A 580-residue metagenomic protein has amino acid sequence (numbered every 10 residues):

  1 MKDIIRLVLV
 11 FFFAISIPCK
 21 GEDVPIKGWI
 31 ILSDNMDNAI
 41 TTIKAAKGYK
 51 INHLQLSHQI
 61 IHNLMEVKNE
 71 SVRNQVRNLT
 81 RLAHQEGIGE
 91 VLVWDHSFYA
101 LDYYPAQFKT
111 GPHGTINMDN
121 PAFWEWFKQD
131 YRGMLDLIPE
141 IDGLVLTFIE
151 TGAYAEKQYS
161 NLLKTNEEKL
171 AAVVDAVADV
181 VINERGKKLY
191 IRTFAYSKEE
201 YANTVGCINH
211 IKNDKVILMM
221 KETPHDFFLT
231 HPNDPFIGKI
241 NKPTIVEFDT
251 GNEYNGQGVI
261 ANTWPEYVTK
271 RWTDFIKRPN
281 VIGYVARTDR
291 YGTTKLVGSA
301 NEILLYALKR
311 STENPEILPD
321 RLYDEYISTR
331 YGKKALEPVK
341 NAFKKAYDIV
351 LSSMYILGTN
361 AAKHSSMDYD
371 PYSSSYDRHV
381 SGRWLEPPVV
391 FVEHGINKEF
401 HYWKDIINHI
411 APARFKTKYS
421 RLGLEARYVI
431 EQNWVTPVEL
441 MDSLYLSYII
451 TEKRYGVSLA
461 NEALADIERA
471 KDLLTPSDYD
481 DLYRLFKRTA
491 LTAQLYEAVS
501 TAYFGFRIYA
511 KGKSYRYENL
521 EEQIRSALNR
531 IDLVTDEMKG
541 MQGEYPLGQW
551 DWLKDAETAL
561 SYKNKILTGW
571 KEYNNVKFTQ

Functional and structural regions predicted by a protein language model:
K2-V10: Sec-dependent signal peptide recognition, specifically the positively charged N-region followed immediately by
A14-I17: N-terminal signal peptide c-region/cleavage motif recognized by signal peptidases
C19-G21: Boundary at the C-terminal end of the N-terminal hydrophobic targeting segment
D23-H225, L229, N255-I260, T288-T312 (+8 more regions): Aromatic-lined carbohydrate-binding surfaces of glycoside hydrolases
T41, N74, N78, Q129 (+11 more regions): Generic recognition of stable, solvent-exposed alpha-helical segments in well-folded globular domains
D214-R287: Aromatic-lined glycan-binding groove of carbohydrate-active enzymes
V246-T250, G256, P279, V285-K334: Extended substrate-binding grooves/exosites of carbohydrate-active enzymes
L305-Q580: Catalytic domains of carbohydrate-active enzymes that cleave complex glycans
